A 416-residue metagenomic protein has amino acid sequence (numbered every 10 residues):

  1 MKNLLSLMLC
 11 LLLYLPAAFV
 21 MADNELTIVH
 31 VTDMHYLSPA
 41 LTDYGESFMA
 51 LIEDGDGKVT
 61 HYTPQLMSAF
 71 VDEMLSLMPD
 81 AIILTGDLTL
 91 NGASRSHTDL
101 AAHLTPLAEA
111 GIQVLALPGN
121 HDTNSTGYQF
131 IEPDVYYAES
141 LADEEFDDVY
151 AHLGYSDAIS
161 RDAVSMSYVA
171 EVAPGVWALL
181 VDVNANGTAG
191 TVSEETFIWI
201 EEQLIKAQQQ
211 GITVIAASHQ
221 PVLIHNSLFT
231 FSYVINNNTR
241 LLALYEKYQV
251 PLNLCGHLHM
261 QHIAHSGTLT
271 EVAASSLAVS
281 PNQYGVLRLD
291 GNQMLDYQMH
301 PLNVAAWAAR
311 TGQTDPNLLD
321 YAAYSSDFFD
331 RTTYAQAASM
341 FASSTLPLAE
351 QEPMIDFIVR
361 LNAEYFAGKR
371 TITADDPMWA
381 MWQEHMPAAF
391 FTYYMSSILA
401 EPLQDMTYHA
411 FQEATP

Functional and structural regions predicted by a protein language model:
K2, D23, A309-P416: Non-catalytic terminal accessory segments
L7-P16: Bacterial N-terminal signal peptides
A22-V29, A40, A163-L180, Q209 (+2 more regions): Beta-strand-turn-beta hairpins that frame and shape the catalytic cleft of phosphate-ester-processing enzymes
D23-S94, S193: N-terminal active-site segment of His-dependent metallophosphoesterases
D33, D87, G119-N120, H219 (+1 more regions): Active-site glycine-centered loops adjacent to acidic/histidine catalytic or metal-binding residues that shape
L66-F70, A102, R161-Y168, W199-Q203 (+1 more regions): Alpha-helical scaffolding within the catalytic cores of extracellular/periplasmic polymer-degrading hydrolases
M74-M78, Q113, W177-L179, G187-T270 (+1 more regions): His/acidic metal-ligating clusters that form di-metal
D99-I198, V286, L295: Extended active-site neighborhood of metal-dependent phosphoesterases/phosphodiesterases
